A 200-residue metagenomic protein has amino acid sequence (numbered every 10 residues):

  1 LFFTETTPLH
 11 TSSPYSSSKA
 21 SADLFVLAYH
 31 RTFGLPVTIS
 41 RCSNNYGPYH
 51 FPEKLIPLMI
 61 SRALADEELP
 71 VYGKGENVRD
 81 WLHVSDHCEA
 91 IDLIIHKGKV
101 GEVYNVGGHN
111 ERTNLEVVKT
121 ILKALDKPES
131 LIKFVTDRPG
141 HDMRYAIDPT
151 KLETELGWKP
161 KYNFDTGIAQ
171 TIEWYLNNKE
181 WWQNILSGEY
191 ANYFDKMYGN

Functional and structural regions predicted by a protein language model:
L1-I39, Y46, H50-P52: Catalytic helix-loop patch of NAD(P)-dependent Rossmann-fold dehydrogenases
K19, R41-N44, Y49, R79 (+2 more regions): Short, cationic motifs built from Arg/Lys/His that form the positively charged side of catalytic pockets
P57, A63-N200: C-terminal substrate-binding subdomain of Rossmann-fold SDR/epimerase-dehydratase oxidoreductases
